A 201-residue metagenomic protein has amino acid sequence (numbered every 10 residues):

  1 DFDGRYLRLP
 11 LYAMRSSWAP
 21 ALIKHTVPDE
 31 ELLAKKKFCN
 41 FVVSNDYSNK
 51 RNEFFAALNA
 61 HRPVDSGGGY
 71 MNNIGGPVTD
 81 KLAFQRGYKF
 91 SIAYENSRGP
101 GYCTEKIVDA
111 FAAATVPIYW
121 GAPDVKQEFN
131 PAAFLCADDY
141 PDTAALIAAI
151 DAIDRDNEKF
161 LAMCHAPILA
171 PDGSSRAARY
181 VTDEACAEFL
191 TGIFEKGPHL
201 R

Functional and structural regions predicted by a protein language model:
D1-G67, I74-A93, S97-R201: Pol beta-like nucleotidyltransferase catalytic core
